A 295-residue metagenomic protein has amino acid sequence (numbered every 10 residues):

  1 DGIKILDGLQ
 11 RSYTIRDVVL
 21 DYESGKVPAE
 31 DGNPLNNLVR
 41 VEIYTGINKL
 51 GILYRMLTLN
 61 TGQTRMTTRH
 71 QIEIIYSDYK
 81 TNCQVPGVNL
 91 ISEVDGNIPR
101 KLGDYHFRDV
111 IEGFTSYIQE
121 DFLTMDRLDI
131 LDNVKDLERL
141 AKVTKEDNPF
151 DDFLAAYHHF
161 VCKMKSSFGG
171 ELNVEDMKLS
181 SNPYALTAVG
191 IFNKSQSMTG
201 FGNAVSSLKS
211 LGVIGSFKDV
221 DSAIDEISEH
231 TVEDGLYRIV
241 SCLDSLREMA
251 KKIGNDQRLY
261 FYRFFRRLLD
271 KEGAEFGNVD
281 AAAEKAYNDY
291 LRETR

Functional and structural regions predicted by a protein language model:
D1-Y54: A short, basic-hydrophobic beta/loop patch
G2-D7, A185-N193, I253: Conserved aromatic-histidine-acidic binding/catalytic patches
D17-V18, T115, F265: Enrichment for repetitive, rod-forming helical segments
S24, N37-V41, K49-L246, L259 (+2 more regions): Solvent-exposed functional surfaces
D234-R295: Charge-dense, extended regions
